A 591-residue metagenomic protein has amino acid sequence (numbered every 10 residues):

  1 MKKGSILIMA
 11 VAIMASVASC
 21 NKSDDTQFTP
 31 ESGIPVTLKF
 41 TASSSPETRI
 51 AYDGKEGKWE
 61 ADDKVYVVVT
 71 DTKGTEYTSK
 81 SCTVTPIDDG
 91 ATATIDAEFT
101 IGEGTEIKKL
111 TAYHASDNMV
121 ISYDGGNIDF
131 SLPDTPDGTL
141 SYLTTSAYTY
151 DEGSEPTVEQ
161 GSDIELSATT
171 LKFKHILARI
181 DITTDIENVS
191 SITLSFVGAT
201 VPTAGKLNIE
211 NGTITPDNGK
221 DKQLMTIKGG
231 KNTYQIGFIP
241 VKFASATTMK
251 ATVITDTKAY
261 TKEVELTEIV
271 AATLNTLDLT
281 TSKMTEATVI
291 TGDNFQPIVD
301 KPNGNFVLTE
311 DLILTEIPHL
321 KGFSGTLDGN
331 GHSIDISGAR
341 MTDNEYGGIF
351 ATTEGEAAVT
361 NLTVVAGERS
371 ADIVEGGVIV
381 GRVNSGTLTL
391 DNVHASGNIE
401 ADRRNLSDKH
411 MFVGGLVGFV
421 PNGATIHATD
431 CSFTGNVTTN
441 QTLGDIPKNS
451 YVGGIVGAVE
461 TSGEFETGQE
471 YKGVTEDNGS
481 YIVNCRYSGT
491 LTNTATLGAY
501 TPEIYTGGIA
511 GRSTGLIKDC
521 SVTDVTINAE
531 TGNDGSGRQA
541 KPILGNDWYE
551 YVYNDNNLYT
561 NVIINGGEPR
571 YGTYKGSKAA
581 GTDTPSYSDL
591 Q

Functional and structural regions predicted by a protein language model:
K2-V11, V17-E286: Sec-type signal peptide cleavage vicinity
M284-Q591: Surface-exposed repetitive/solenoidal architectures
